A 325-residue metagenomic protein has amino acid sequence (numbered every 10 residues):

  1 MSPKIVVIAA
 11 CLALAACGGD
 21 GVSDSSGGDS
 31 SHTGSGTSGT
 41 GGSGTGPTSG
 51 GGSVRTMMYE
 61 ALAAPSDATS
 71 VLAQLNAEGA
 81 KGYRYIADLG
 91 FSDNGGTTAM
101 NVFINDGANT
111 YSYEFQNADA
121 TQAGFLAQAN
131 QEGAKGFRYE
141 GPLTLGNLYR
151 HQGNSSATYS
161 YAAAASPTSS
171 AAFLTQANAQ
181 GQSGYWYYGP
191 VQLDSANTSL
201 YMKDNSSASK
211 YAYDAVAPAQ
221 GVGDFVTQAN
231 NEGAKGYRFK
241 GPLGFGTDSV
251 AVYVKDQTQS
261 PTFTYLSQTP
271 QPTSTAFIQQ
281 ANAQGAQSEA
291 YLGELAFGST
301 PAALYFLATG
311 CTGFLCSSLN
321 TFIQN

Functional and structural regions predicted by a protein language model:
M1-V6: Bacterial N-terminal signal peptides that target proteins for export
A9: Flanking scaffold residues of small Cys/His-coordinated metal-binding clusters
A13-A16: C-terminal motif of bacterial Sec signal peptides marking the signal peptidase cleavage site
G18-G34, G41-N325: Terminus-proximal functional modules
